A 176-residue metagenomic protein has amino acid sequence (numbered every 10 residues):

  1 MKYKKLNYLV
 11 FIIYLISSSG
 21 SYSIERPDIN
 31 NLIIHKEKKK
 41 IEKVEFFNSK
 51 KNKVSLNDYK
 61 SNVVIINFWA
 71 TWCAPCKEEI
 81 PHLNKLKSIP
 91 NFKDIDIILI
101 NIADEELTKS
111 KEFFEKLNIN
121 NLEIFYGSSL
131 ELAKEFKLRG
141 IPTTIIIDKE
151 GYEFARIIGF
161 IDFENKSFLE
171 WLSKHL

Functional and structural regions predicted by a protein language model:
M1-L9: Bacterial N-terminal signal peptides that target proteins for export
V10-S17: Bacterial N-terminal signal peptides
S19-K43: N-proximal helix/coil linker or "cap" segments that precede and/or mark the start of modular domains
V54-S55, F154: Generic structural signal for well-ordered beta-strand positions
S55-K77: Short active-site neighborhood of thiol/selenol oxidoreductases, capturing the structured segment around
I65-I66, I97, T144: Hydrophobic beta-strand anchors of alpha/beta hydrolase catalytic cores
E78-L117, S128-K134: Structural microenvironment flanking redox-active thiols in thiol-disulfide oxidoreductases
K116-N120, G127-S173: Thiol/disulfide oxidoreductase modules built on the thioredoxin-like
